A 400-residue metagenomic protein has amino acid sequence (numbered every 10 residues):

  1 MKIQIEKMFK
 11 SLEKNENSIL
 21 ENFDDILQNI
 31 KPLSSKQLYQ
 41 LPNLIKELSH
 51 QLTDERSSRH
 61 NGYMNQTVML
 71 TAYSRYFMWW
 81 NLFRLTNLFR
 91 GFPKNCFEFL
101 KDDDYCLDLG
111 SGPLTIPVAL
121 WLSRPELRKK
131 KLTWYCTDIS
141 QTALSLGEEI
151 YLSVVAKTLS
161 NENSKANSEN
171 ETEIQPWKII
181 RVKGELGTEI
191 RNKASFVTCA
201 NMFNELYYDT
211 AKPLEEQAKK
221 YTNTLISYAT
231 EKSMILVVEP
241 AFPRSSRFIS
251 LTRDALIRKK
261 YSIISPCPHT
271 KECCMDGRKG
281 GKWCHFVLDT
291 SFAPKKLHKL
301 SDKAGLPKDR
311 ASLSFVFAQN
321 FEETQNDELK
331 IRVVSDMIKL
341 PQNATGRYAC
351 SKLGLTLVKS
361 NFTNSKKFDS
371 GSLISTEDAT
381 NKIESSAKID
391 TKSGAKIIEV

Functional and structural regions predicted by a protein language model:
M1-R59: N-terminal auxiliary segments of SAM/dcSAM-dependent transferases
R59-N95: Class I SAM-dependent methyltransferase Rossmann-like catalytic core, especially the SAM/SAH-binding loop
P113-K129: Conserved SAM-binding loop of SAM-dependent methyltransferases across substrates and taxa, primarily the Class I
L146-R191: S-adenosyl-L-methionine
S195-E215: A short SAM/SAH-binding and catalytic strip from SAM-dependent methyltransferases
E215-K232: A short glycine-rich, Lys/Arg-flanked "PGG" loop and its adjoining helix->strand segment in the class I
E231-E239: Conserved beta-strand signature within the Rossmann-like core of class I S-adenosyl-L-methionine
K295-V400: C-terminal lobe and adjacent flexible extensions of AdoMet/dcAdoMet transferase-like proteins
